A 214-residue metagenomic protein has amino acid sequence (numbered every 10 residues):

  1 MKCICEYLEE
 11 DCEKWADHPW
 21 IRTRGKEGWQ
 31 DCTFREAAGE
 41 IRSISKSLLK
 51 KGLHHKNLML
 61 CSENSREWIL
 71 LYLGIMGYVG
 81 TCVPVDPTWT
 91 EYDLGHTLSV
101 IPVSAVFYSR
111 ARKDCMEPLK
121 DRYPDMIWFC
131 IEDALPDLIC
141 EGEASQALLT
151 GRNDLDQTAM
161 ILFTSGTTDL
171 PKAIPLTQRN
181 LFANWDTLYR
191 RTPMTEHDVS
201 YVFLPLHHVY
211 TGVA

Functional and structural regions predicted by a protein language model:
M1-W20: A short N-terminal helical cap/helix-turn-helix that marks the beginning of AMP-binding/adenylate-forming
A16-P19, A144-F163, L170, P193-V199: Conserved pre-ATP/AMP-binding loop-to-beta segment of ANL
W20-G52, K56-S65, I69-L73, T90-G95 (+2 more regions): Conserved AMP-binding/adenylate-forming core of the ANL superfamily
D31-R35, A159-W185: Conserved AMP-binding A3 loop
A38-S43, I174-T195, S200-F203, V213: Conserved structural elements of the adenylate-forming
K46, P87-P118, N184-Y201: Conserved ATP-dependent adenylate/AMP-binding module captured primarily in the ANL superfamily
N57, E63-V83, P87-E91, V100-A105 (+1 more regions): A short helix-loop-beta submotif of the ANL/AMP-binding
A111-L155: ANL superfamily adenylate-forming
